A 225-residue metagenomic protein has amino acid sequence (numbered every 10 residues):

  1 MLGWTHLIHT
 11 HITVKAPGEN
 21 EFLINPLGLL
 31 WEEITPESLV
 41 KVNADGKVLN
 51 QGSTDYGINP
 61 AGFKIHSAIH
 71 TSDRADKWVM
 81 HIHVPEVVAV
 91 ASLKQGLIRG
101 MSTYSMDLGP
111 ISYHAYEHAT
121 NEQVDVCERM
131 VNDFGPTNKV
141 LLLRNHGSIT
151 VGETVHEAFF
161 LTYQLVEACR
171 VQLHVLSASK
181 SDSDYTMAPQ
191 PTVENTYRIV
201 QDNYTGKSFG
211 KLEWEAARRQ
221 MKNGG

Functional and structural regions predicted by a protein language model:
M1-G225: Glycine-rich flexible loops
